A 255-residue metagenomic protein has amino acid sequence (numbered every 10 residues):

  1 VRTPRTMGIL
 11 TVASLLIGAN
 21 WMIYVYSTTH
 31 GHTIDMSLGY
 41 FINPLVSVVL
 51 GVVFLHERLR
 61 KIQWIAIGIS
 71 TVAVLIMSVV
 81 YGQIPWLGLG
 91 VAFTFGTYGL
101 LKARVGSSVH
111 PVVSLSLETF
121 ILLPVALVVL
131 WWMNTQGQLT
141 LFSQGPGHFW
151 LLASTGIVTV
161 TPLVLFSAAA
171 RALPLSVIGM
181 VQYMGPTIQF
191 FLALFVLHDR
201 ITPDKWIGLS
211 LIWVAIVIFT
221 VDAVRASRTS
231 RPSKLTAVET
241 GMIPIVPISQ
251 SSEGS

Functional and structural regions predicted by a protein language model:
V1-I23, W86-G90, T140-T161, Q182 (+2 more regions): Loop-to-transmembrane-helix transition segments
S14, G18-M22, P44-V49, G96 (+5 more regions): Hydrophobic/small/kink-forming positions within alpha-helical transmembrane segments of polytopic membrane proteins
Y26, N43-Q63, T187-W206: C-terminal transmembrane-helix exit sites in multi-pass transporters
T29-H32, V74-L75, V79, W132-L151 (+2 more regions): Membrane-interface helix termini and inter-helical loops of multi-pass transporters
L38-I42, G106-I121, V160-F195: Helix-helix packing/entry segments at the starts of transmembrane helices
I62-V80, V91, D204-A223: Hydrophobic transmembrane alpha-helices of multi-pass small-molecule transport proteins
I84, Y183-S255: C-terminal-most transmembrane helix of multi-pass membrane proteins
V109-T159: Hydrophobic alpha-helical transmembrane segments of multi-pass integral membrane proteins, especially transporters
